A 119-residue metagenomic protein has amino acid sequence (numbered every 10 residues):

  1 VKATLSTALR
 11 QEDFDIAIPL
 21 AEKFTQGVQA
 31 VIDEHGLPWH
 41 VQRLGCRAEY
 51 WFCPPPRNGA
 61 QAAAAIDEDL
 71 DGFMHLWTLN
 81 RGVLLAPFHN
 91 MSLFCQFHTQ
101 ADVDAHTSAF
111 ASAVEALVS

Functional and structural regions predicted by a protein language model:
V1-Q11, I16, L20: Structural motif of enzymes handling amino- and sulfur-group chemistry
K2, F14, R43-F52, M91-F97: A short beta-alpha structural unit
L9, W77-S119: PLP-dependent enzyme catalytic core of the Aspartate aminotransferase-like
F14, I18, A63-E68, Q96: Hydrophobic alpha-helical scaffolding
D15, I32-H40, P87-H89, S119: Flexible, glycine/charged-enriched surface loops at secondary-structure junctions
I16-P19, F73, D104-A105: Short, solvent-exposed alpha-helical surface patches in well-structured domains
A21-Q26, F110-V114: Short, hydrophobic/amphipathic alpha-helical packing segments that form internal helix faces or helix-helix interfaces
E22-T25, H35-M74: Conserved PLP-binding catalytic core of the aspartate aminotransferase-like
